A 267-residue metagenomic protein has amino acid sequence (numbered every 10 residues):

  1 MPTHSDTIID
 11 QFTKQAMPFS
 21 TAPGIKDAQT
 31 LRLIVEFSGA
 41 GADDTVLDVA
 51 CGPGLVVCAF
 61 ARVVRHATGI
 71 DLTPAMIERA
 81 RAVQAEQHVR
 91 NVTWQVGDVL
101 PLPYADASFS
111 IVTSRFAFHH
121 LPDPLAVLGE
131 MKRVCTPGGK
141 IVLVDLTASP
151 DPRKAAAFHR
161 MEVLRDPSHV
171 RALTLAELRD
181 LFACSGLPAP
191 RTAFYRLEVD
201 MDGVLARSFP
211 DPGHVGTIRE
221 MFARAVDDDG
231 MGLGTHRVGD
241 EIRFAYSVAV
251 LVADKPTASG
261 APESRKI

Functional and structural regions predicted by a protein language model:
M1-G41, L55-A59, M76-R79, V83-Q87 (+1 more regions): Conserved class I S-adenosyl-L-methionine
L47-V49, P53-P101: Class I SAM-dependent methyltransferase SAM/SAH-binding core
P53, P190-I267: Conserved Class I S-adenosyl-L-methionine
T113: A conserved beta-strand element that flanks and buttresses the S-adenosyl-L-methionine
F116-A117: Short catalytic micro-motifs in class I SAM-dependent methyltransferases
L125-P137: A short glycine-rich, Lys/Arg-flanked "PGG" loop and its adjoining helix->strand segment in the class I
V142-L164: Conserved class I S-adenosyl-L-methionine
R171-S185: Short alpha-helix
